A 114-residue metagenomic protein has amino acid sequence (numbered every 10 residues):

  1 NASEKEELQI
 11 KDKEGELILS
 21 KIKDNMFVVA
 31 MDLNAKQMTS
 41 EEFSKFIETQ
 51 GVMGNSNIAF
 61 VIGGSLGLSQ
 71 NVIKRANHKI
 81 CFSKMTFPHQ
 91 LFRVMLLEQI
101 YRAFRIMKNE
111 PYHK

Functional and structural regions predicted by a protein language model:
N1-S56: S-adenosyl-L-methionine/SAH cofactor-binding core of RNA-modifying enzymes
A35, L66-L68: Conserved nucleotide-binding/hydrolysis micro-motifs of P-loop NTPases
G63: Rossmann-fold NAD(P)-binding glycine/threonine-rich loop
Q70-K114: Structured adenosyl-cofactor binding patch, chiefly the S-adenosyl-L-methionine
